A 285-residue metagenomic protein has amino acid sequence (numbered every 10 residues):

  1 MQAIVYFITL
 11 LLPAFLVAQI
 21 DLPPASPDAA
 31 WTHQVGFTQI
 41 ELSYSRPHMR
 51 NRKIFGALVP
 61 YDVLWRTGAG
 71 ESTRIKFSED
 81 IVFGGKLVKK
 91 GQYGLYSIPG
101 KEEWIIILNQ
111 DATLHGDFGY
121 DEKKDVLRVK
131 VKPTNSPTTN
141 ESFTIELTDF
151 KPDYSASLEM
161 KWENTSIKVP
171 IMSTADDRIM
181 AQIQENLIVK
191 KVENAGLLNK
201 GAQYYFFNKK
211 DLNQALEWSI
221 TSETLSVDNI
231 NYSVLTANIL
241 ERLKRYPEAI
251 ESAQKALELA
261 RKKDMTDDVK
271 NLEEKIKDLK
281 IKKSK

Functional and structural regions predicted by a protein language model:
M1-L22: Bacterial Sec-dependent N-terminal signal peptides
I20-G36: Short N-terminal segments immediately surrounding and downstream of signal-peptide cleavage
L22, Q39-K90, S97-V189, E193: Extended, well-structured beta-strand/loop surface patches that form recognition or cofactor-anchoring regions within
I183-L240, K244-E248, E258-L259: Alpha-helical adaptor scaffolds
N229-N231, A260-L272: Boundary/linker segments of alpha-helical solenoid repeat arrays
R242-S252, K262, K275-K285: Alpha-helical linker/edge segments of TPR/alpha-solenoid repeat scaffolds and analogous pre-/post-domain helices
